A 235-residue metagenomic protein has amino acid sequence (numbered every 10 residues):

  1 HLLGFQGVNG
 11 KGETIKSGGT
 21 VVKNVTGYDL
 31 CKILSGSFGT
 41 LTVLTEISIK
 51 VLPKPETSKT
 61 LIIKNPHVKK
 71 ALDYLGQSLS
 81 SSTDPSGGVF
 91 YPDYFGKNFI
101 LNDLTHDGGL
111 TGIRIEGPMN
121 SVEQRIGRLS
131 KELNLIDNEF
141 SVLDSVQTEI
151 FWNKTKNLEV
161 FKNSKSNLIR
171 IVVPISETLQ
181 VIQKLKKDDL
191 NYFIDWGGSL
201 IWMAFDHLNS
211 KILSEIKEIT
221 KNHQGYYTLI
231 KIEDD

Functional and structural regions predicted by a protein language model:
L3-S164: C-terminal substrate-binding/cap subdomain adjacent to the FAD-binding core in PCMH-type and related FAD-linked
E13, I136-D235: Conserved glycine-rich FAD pyrophosphate-binding loop
